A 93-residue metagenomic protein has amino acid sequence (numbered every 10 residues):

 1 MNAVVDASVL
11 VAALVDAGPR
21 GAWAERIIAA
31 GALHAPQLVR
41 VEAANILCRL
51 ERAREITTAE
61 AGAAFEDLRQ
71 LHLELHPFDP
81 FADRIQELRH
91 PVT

Functional and structural regions predicted by a protein language model:
M1-L38, L50-A63: Short, well-structured N-terminal submotif of metal-dependent ribonuclease cores
L10, E42-I46, A64-D67, R84-E87: A general alpha-helix detector
D16, R49, D67-Q70, E87 (+1 more regions): Residues within well-ordered alpha-helical secondary structure of globular protein domains
L38-V39, P80: Short beta->alpha linker loops
E60-A61, F65-E74: Extended, non-globular alpha-helical segments
H72-T93: Active-site neighborhoods of divalent-metal-dependent phosphate/nucleic-acid chemistry enzymes
